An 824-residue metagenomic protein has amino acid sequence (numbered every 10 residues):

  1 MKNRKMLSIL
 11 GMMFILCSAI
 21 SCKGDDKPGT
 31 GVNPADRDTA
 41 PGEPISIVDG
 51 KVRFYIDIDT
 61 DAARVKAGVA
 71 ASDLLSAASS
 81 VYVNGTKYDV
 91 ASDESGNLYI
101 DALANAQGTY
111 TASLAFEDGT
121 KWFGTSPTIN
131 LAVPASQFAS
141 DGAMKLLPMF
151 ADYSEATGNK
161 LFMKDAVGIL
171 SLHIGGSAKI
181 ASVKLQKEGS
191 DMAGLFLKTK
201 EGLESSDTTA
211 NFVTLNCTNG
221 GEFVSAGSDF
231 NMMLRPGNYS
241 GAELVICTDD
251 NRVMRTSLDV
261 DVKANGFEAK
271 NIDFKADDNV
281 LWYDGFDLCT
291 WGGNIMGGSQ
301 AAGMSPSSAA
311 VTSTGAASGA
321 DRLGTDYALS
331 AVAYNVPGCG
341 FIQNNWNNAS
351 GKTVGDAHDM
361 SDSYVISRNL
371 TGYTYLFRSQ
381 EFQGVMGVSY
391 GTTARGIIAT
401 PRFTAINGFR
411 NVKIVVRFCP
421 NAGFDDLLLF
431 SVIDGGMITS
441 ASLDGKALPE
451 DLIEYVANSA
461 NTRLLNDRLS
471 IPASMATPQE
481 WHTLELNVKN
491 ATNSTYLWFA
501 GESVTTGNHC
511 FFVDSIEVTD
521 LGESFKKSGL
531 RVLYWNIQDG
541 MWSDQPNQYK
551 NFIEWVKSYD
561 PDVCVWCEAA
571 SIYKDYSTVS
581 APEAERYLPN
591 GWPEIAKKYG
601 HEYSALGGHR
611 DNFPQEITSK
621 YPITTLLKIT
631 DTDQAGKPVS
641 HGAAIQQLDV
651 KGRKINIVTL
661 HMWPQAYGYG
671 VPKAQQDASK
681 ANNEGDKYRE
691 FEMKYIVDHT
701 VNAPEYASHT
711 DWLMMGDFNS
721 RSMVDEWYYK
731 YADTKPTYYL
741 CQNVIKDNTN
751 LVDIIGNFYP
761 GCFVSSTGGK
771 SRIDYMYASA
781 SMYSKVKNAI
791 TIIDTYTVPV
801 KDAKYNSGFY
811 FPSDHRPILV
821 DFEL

Functional and structural regions predicted by a protein language model:
K2-S8, C22-V280, G292, G298-Q300 (+5 more regions): Sec-type signal peptide cleavage vicinity
V133-M149, T325-I406: Surface-exposed, low-complexity/disordered Ser/Thr/Gly/Pro/Asn-rich loops and linkers
D277-M360: Extracellular carbohydrate-recognition regions
T393-R395, E502-T519: Extracellular carbohydrate recognition
S440-A491: Extracellular carbohydrate recognition and processing domains and analogous Trp-centered ligand-binding platforms
G522-K598, R610-N612, D814: N-terminal, active-site-proximal structural segment of metallo-dependent hydrolase catalytic domains
E523-S524, N702-L713, S720-L824: Metal-dependent phosphoester-hydrolase catalytic domains
A569-Y667: Structured beta-strand-rich core segments of catalytic domains in phosphoester-bond hydrolases
